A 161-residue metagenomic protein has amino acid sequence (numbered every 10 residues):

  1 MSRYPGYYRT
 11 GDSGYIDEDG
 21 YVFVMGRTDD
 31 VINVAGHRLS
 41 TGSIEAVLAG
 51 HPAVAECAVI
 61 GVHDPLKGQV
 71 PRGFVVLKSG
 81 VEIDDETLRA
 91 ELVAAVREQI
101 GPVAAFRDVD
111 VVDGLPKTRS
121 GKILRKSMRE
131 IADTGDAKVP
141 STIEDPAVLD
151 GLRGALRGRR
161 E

Functional and structural regions predicted by a protein language model:
M1-G6, L39, D136-A137: Conserved ATP/PPi-binding loop(s) of AMP-dependent carboxylate-activating enzymes
G6, G11-A104, G121-I123, E130 (+2 more regions): AMP-binding/adenylate-forming catalytic core of the ANL superfamily
R27, V112-G114, K126: Short, loop-centered acidic/histidine patches that primarily coordinate divalent metals
V109-R119: Short proline/glycine- and acidic-rich turn/helix-capping motifs at secondary-structure junctions
A132, A137-E144: Flexible, Lys/Arg-rich cytosolic regulatory linkers and terminal tails that connect or flank
